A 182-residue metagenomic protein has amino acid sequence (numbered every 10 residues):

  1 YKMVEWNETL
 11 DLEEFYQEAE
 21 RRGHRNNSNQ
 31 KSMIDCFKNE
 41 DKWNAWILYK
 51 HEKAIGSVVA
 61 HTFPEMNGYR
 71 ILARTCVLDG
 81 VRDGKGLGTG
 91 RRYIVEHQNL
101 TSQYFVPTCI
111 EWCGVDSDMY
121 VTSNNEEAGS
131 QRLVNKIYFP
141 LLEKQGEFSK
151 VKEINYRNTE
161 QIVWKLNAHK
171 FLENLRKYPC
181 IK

Functional and structural regions predicted by a protein language model:
Y1-L10, K170-K182: Conserved N-terminal entry element of GNAT/NAT acetyltransferase domains
Y1-S32: Short amphipathic alpha-helix that is part of the acyltransferase structural core
G23-Y49: Active-site rim helix/loop that mediates acceptor-substrate recognition in acyltransferases
E52-S57, R70: Glycine-rich phosphate/pyrophosphate-binding loop shared by adenosine-nucleotide-utilizing enzymes
N67-G80: Conserved acetyl-CoA binding element of GNAT-fold acetyltransferases
V77, D83-C109, R132, K136: Conserved acetyl-CoA-binding loop-helix of GNAT-fold acetyltransferases
I110-N135: Conserved beta-strand-loop-alpha-helix junction that forms the acyl-donor binding cleft
T122, P140-V163: Conserved catalytic-core motifs of GNAT/GCN5-like acyltransferases
